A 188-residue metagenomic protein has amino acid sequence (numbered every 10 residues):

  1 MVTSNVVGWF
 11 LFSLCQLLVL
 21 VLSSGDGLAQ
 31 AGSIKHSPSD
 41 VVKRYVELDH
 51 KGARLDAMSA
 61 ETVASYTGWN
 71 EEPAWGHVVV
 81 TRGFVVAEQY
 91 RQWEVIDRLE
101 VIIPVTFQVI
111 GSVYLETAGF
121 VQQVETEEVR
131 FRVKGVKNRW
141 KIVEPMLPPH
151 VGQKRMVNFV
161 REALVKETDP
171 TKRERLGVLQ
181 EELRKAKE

Functional and structural regions predicted by a protein language model:
M1-W9: N-terminal secretory signal peptides that target proteins for export/translocation
W9-S23: Bacterial N-terminal signal peptides
C15, L99, N138-R139: Beta-strand-connecting loop/turn residues
G25-A29: Sec/Tat signal peptide C-region and signal peptidase I cleavage site
Q30-G83, P170-E174, V178-E188: Core segments of small alpha/beta cavity-forming domains
S33, E72-T126, G177-E188: Surface-exposed, charged secondary-structure patches
I34, P38, V42, V46 (+3 more regions): Low-complexity, intrinsically disordered terminal/linker segments enriched in charged and Gly/Pro repeats
